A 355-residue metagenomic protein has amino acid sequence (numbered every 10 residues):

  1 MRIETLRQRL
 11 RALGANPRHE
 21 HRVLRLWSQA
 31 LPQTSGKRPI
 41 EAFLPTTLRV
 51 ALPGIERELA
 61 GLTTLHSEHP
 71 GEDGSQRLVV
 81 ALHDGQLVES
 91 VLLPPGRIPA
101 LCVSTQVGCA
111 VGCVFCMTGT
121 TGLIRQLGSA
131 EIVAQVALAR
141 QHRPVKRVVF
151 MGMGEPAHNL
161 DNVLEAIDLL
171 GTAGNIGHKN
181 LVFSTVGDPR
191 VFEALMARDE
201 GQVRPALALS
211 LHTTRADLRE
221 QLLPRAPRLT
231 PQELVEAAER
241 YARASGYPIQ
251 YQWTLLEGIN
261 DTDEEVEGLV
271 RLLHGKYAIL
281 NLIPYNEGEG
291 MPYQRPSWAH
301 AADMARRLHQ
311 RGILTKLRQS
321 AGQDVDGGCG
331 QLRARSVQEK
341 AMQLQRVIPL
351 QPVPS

Functional and structural regions predicted by a protein language model:
M1-V88, P94, E239-P248, L255-S355: Auxiliary Fe-S-binding modules of radical SAM enzymes
S67-G71, S104-T105, S184, S210: Short linear Ser/Thr-Pro motifs
Q76, V88, P99-V103, V111 (+1 more regions): Generic beta-strand structural signal
L92-L93, N162: Residue-level structural signal for beta-strand termini and adjacent loop
P94-A130, L138: Canonical Radical SAM [4Fe-4S] cluster-binding loop centered on the CxxxCxxC motif and its immediate flanking residues
A134: Cys/His-clustered metal-coordination modules, chiefly Zn-binding fingers
R140-R147, G152-R311: Conserved AdoMet/S-adenosylmethionine-binding subsite of the radical SAM
